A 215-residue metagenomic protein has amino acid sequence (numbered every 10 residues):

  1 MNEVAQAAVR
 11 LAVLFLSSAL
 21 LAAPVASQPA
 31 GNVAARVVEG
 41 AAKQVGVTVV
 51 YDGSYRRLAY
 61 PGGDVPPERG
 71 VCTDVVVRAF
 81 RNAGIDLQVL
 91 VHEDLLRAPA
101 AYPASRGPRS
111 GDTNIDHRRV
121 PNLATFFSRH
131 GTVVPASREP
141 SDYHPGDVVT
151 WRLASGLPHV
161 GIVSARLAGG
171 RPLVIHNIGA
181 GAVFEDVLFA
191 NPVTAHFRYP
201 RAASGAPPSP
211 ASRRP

Functional and structural regions predicted by a protein language model:
N2-A12: Bacterial N-terminal signal peptides that target proteins for export
R10-L20: Bacterial N-terminal signal peptides
P24-G70: Active-site-adjacent structural segments surrounding the nucleophilic cysteine of cysteine proteases and isopeptidases
V33-V38, L96-I175: ...with weaker cross-activation on analogous glycine-rich loops/strands in unrelated enzymes
A42, G46, V77-I85, H92 (+2 more regions): Sec-exported extracytoplasmic/periplasmic mature domains
G53-T73, D86-G111: Acidic helix-start/capping segments at beta-turn-to-alpha-helix junctions
V89-E93, L153-S155, A165, I178-A180 (+1 more regions): A mature extracytoplasmic/lumenal domain signature
G170-P215: Low-complexity, Gly/Ser/Thr/Pro-rich intrinsically disordered linker/tail segments
